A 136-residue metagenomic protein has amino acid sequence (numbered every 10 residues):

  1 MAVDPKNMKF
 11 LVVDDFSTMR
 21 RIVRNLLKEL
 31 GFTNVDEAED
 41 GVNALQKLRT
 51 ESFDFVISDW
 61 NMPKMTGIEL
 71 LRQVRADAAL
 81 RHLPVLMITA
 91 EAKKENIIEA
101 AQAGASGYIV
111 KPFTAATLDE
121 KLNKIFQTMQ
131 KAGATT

Functional and structural regions predicted by a protein language model:
S17-D36: Two-component/phosphorelay signaling modules centered on CheY-like receiver
R24, E69, A92-G107: Alpha4 helix (beta4-alpha4-beta5 surface) of REC/receiver domains from two-component response regulators
E37-F55: Acidic, metal-coordinating helix/loop segments flanking the phosphotransfer/catalytic sites of two-component signaling
D40-N43, T66-R72: Acidic catalytic/metal-coordinating carboxylates
M62: Receiver (REC) domain active-site loop signature in two-component systems and cognate sites in sensor histidine kinases
Q73, K111: A Lys-centered signature of the CheY-like receiver
F113-L122: C-terminal output helix
